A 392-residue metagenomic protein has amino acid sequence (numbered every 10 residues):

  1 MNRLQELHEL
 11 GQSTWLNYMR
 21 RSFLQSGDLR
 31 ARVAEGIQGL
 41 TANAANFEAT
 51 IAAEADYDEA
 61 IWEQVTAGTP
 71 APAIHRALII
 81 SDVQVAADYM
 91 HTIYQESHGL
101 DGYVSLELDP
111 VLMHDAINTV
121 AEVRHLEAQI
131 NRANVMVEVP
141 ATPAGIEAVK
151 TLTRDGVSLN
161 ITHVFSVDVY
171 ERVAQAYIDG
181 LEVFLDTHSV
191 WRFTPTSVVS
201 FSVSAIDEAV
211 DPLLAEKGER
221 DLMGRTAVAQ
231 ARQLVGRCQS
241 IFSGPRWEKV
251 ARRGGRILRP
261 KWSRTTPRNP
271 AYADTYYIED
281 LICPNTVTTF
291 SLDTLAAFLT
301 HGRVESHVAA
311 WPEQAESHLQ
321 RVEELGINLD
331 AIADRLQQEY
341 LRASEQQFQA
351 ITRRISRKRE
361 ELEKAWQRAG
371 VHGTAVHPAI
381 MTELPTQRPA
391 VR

Functional and structural regions predicted by a protein language model:
M1-G27, Q387-P389: N- or domain-start disorder-to-order transition segments that initiate the globular core
N17, A133-T142, V157-V169: Catalytic beta/alpha-barrel core
F23, D115-V120, V139-T153, S166-I178: Active-site-adjacent beta->alpha loops and helix N-cap segments on the catalytic face of soluble alpha/beta enzymes
N43, L106, V137, L152 (+2 more regions): Conserved, mostly hydrophobic/aromatic
N46-F47, A53-A148: Active-site beta->alpha loop and helix N-cap motifs at the rims of alpha/beta catalytic domains
V65-A73, S197-D207, P212-L214, D221 (+4 more regions): Conserved N-terminal alpha-helical segment that immediately precedes and caps sugar-phosphate-binding
V157-D293: Catalytic alpha/beta core domains of metabolic enzymes, predominantly
G254-A365: Flexible, acidic glycine-rich loops studded with aromatic residues
